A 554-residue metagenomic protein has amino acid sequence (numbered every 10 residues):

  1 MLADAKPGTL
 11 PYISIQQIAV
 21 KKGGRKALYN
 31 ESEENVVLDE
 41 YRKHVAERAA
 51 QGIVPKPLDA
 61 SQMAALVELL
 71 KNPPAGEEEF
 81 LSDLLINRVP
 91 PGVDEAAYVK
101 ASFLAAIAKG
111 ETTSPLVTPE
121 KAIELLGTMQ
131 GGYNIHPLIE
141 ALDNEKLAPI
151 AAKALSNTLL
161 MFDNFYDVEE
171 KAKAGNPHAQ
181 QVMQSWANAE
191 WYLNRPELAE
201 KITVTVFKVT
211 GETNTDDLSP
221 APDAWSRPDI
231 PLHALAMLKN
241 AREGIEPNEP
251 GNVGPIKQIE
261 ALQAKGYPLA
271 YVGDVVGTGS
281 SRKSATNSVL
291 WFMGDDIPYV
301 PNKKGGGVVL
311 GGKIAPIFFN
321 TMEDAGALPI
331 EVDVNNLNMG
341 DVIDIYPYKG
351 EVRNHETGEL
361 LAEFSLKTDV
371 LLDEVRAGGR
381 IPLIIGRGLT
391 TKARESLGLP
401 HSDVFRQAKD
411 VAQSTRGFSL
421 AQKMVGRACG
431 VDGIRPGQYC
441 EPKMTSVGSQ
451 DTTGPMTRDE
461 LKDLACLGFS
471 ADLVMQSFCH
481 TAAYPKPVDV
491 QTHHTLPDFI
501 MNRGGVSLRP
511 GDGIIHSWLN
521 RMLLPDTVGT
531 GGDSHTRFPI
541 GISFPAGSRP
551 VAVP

Functional and structural regions predicted by a protein language model:
A5-Q16, G24: N-terminal polybasic/positive-inside topogenic patches
I13, I18, L28-E33: N-terminal mitochondrial targeting presequences
N30, E34-V67, N72, L371-I384: Amphipathic alpha-helical packing elements
Q51-K56, E79-E95, K109, L116-G131 (+3 more regions): Structural detector for internal amphipathic alpha-helices that build alpha-solenoid repeat scaffolds
A60-V67, P91-G110, Q130-L142, M161-A172: Amphipathic alpha-helical scaffolding segments comprising HEAT/armadillo-like alpha-solenoid repeats
P74, S114-P115, D143-L147, N176: Short inter-helical turns and helix N-cap capping residues of alpha-solenoid HEAT/ARM repeat scaffolds
D143, I150-P554: Fe-S-dependent hydro-lyases/dehydratases of central metabolism
